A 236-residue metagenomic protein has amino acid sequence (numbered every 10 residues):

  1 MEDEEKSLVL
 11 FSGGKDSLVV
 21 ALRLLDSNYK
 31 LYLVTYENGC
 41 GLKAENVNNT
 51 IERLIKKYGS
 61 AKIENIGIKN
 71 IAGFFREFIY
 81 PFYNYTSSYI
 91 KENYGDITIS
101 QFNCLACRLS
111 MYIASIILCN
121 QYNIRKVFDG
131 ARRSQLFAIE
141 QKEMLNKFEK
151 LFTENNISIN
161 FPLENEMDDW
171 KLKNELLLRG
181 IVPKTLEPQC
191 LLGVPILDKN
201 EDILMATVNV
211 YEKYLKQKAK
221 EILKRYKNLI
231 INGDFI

Functional and structural regions predicted by a protein language model:
M1-I236: Nucleotide-activated chemistry modules centered on ATP-dependent adenylation/adenylyltransferase
